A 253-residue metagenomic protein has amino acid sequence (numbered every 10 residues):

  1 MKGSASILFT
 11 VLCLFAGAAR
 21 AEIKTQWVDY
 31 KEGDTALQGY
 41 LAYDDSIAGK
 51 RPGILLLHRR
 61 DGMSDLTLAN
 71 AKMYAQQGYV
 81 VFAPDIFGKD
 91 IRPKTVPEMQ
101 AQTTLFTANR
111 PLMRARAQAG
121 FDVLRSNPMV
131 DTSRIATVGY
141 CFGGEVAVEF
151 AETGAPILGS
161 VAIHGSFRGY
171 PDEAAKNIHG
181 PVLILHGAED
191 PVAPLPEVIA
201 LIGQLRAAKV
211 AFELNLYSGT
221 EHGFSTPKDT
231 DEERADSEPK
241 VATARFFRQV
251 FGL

Functional and structural regions predicted by a protein language model:
M1-L8: Bacterial N-terminal signal peptides that target proteins for export
A16-A18: N-terminal signal peptide c-region/cleavage motif recognized by signal peptidases
W27-N127, S225-K228: Serine-hydrolase catalytic machinery in alpha/beta-hydrolase-like enzymes
Y40, R206-L253: C-terminal catalytic histidine-bearing segment of alpha/beta-hydrolase fold enzymes
A69-N70, P194-Q204: Short alpha-helix in the alpha/beta-hydrolase fold that links the catalytic acid
Y79, I86, G165, Y217-G219: Active-site loop/turn elements of alpha/beta-hydrolase fold enzymes, especially the short glycine-/histidine-rich
A117-N177: Primarily recognizes the serine-hydrolase "nucleophile elbow" in alpha/beta-hydrolase and SGNH/GDSL folds
I178, I184-H186, D190: Short beta-strand/loop motif that positions the catalytic acidic residue of the alpha/beta-hydrolase fold
